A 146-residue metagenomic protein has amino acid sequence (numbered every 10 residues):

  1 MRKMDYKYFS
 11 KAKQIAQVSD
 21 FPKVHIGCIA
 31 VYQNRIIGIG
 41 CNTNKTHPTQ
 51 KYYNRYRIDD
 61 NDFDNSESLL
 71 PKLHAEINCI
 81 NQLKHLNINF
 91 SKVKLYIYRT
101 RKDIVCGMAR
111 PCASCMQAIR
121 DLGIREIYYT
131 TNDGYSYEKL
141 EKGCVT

Functional and structural regions predicted by a protein language model:
M1-T146: Zinc-dependent deaminase catalytic domain
